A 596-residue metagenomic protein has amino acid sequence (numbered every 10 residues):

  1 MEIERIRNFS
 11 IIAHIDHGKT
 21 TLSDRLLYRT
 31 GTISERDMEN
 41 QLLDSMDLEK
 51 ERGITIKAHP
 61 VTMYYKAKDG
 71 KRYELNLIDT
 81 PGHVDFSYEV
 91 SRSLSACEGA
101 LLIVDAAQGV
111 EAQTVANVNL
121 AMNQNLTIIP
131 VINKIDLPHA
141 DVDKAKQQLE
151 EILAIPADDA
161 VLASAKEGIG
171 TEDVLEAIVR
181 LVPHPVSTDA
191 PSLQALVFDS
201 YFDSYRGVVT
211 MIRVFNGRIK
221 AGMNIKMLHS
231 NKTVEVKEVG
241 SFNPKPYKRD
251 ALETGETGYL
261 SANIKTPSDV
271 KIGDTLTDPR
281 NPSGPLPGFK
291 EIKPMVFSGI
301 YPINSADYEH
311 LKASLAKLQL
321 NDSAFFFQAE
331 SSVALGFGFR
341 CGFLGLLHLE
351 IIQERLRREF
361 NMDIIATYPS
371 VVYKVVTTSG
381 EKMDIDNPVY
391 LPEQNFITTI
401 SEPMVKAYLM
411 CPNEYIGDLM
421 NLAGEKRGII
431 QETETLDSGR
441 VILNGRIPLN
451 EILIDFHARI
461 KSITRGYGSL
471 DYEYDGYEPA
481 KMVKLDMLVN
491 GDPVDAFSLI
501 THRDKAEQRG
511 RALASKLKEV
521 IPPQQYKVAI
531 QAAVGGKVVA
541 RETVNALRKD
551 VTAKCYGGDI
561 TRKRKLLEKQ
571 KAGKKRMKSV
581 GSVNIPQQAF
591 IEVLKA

Functional and structural regions predicted by a protein language model:
M1-A596: Structural and coupling elements of P-loop NTPases
